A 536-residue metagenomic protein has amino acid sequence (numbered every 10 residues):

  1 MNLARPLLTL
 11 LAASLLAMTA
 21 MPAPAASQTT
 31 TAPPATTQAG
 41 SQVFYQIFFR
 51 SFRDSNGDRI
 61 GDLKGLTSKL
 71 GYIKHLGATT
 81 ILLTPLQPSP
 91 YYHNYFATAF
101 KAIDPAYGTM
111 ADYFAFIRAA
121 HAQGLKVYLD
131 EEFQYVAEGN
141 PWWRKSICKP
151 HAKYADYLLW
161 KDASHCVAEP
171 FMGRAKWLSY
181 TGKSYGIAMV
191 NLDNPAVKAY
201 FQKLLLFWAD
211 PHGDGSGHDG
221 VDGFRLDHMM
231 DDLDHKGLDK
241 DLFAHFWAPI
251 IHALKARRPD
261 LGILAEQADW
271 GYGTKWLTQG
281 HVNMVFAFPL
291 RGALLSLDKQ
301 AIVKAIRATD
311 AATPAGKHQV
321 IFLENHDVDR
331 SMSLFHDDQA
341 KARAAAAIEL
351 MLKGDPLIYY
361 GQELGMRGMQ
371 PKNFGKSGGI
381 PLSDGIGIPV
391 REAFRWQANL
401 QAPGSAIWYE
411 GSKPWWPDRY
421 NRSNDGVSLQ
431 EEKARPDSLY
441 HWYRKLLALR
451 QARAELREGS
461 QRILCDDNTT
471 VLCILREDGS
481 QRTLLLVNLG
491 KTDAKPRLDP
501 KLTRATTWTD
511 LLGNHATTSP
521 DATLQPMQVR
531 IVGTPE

Functional and structural regions predicted by a protein language model:
T9-T19: Bacterial N-terminal signal peptides
T30-F44, F48-G61, G65-T80, L86-H218 (+3 more regions): Substrate-binding/active-site clefts of carbohydrate-active enzymes
A32, I117-L125, Q134-Y135, N140-K149 (+9 more regions): Active-site-proximal helices and loops of the catalytic beta/alpha 8
A39-G40, G316-Q319, N325, R330-T483 (+1 more regions): Loop/helix patches that line or flank the sugar-binding groove of alpha-linked glycan CAZymes
V43-Y45, I81-L83, V127-L129, F224 (+3 more regions): Hydrophobic faces of well-ordered beta-strands that scaffold small-molecule active sites in alpha/beta enzyme cores
I47, I73, L83, F100 (+9 more regions): Conserved, mostly hydrophobic/aromatic
D493-L512: Beta-strand-rich binding/interaction modules
S519-E536: C-terminal beta-strand-rich structural cap/linker in extracellular carbohydrate-active enzymes
